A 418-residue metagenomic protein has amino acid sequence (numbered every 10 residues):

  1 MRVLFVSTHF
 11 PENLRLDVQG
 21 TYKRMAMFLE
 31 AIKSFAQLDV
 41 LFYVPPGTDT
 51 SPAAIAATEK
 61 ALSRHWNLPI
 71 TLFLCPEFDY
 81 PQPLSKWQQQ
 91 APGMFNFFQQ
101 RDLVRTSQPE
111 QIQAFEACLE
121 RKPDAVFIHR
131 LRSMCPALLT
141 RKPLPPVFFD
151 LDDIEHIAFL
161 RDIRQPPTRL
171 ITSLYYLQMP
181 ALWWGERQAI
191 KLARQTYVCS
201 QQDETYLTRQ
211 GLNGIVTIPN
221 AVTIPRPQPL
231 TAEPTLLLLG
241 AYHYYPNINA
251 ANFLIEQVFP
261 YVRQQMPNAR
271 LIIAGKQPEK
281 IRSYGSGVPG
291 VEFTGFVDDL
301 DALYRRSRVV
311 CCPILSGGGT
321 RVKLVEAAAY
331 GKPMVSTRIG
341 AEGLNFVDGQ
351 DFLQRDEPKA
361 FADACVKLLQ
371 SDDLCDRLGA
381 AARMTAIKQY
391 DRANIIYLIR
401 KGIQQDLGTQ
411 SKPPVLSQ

Functional and structural regions predicted by a protein language model:
M1-T71: N-terminal subdomain of nucleotide-sugar transferases
T8, R15, E77-R105, F148-R187 (+1 more regions): Acceptor-binding helix/loop patch of EC 2.4 sugar-transfer enzymes, predominantly nucleotide-sugar-dependent
D17, R24, R209, T217-R306: Conserved catalytic-core segment of nucleotide-activated headgroup transferases in glycan assembly
P146-F149, H156, Y176-W183, R187-P227: Donor nucleotide-sugar binding/catalytic pocket of nucleotide-sugar-dependent glycosyltransferases
R194, R305-G319, Y330-P333: Acidic donor-binding loop of glycosyltransferase active sites
K323-A327, P333-T337: Short hydrophobic beta-strand element within catalytic cores of glycosyltransferases and related nucleotide-activated
F352-K359, K367-D373: Conserved acidic donor-binding segment of nucleotide-sugar-dependent glycosyltransferases
D373-Q404: A charged, aromatic-enriched C-terminal amphipathic alpha-helix characteristic of glycosyltransferases across folds
